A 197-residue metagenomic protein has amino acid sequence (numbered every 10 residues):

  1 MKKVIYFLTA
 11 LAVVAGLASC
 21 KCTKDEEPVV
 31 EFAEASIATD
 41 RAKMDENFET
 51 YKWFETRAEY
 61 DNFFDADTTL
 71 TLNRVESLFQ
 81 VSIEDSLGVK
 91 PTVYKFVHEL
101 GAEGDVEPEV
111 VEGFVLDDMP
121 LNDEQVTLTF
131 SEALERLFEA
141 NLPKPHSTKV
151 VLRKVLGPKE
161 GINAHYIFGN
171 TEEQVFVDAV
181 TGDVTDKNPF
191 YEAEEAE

Functional and structural regions predicted by a protein language model:
K2-A10: Sec-dependent signal peptide recognition, specifically the positively charged N-region followed immediately by
A15-S19: C-terminal motif of bacterial Sec signal peptides marking the signal peptidase cleavage site
K21-K24: Bacterial signal peptide processing site
E27-D45: Post-signal peptide N-terminal segment of mature Sec-exported envelope proteins
A42-K52, N141-H146: Short secondary-structure junctions
F48-E99, T148-V180, V184-A196: Exposed beta-strand-loop-beta-strand "reactive/processing" segments of non-cytosolic proteins
Y94-T148: Long, charged/polar, surface-exposed segments that mediate recognition or autoinhibition
